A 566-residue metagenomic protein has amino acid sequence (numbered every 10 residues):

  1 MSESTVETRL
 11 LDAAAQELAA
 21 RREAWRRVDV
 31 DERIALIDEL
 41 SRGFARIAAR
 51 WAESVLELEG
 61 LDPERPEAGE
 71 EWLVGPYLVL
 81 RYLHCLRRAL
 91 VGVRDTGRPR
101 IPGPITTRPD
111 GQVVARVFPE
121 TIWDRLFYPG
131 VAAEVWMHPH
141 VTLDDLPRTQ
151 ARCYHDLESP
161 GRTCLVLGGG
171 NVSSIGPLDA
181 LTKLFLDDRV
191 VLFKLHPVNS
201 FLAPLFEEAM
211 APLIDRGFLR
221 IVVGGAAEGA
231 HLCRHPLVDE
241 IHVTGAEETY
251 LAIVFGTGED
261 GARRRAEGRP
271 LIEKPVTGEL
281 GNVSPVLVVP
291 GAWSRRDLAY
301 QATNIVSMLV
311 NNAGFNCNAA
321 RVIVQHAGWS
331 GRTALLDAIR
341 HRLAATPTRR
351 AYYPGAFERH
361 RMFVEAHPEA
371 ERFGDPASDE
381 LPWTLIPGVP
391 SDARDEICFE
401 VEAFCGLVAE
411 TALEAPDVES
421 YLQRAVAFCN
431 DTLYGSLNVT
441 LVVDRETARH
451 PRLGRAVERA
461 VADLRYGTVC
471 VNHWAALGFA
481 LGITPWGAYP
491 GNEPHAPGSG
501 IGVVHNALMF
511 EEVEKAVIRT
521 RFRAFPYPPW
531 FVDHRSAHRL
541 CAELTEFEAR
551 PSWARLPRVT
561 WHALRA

Functional and structural regions predicted by a protein language model:
M1-Q150, H196-S200, A209-I214, P557 (+1 more regions): N-terminal Rossmann-like NAD(P)+-binding subdomain of aldehyde/semialdehyde dehydrogenases
A35, S378, L422-R535: C-terminal core of ALDH-fold dehydrogenases
I37, D187-V198, F218, I272-G291 (+6 more regions): Short loop-to-beta-strand entry elements in the cores of soluble alpha/beta enzymes
G130-S174, L178, F185: Active-site-adjacent "gating/activation" loops or surface patches in catalytic cores
T142, T163, I175-A227: PLP-dependent aminotransferase-like
T163, P212-V322, A327, G491-E493: Conserved NAD(P)+-binding/catalytic subdomain of aldehyde/semialdehyde dehydrogenases
P197, F206, S536-A566: Terminal end segments
G291, N311, C317, Q325-L437 (+1 more regions): NAD(P)-dependent aldehyde/semialdehyde dehydrogenase
